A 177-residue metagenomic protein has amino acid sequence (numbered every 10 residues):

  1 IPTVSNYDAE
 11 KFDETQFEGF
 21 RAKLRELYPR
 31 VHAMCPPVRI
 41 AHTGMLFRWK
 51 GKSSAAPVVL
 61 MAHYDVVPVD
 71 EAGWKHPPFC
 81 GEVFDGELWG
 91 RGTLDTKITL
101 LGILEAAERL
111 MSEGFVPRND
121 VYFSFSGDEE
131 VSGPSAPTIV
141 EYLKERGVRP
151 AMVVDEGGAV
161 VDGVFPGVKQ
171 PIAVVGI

Functional and structural regions predicted by a protein language model:
I1-T93, L110-P117: Acidic/His- and Gly-rich active-site-bordering loop/insert found across diverse amide/peptide-bond hydrolases
P37-V38, V175-I177: Short Gly/Pro-enriched turn/cap motifs at secondary-structure boundaries
L88, L94-G176: Acidic/histidine-rich catalytic neighborhood of metal-dependent amide-processing enzymes
